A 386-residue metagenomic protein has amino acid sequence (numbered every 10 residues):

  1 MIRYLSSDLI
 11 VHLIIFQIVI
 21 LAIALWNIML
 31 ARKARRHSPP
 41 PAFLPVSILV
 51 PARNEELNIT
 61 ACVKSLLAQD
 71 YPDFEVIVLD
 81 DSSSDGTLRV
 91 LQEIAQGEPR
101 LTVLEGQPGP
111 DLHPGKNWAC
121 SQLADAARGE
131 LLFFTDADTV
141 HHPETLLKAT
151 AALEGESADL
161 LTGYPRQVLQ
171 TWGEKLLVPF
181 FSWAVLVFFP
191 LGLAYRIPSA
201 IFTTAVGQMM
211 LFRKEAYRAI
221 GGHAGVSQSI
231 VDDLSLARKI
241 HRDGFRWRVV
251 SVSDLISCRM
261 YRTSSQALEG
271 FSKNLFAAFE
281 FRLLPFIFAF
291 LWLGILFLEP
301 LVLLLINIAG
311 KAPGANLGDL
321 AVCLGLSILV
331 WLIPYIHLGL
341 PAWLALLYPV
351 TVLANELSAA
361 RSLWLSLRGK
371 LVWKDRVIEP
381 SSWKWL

Functional and structural regions predicted by a protein language model:
M1-A42, V178-P179, L191, N355: N-terminal membrane-anchoring/stem segments of glycan-assembly enzymes
V19-I20, I28-L30, T102-D125, K148 (+4 more regions): Long helical/loop segments within the catalytic core of UDP-sugar-dependent glycosyltransferases, especially the large
L30-R36, E55-A68: Short, well-formed alpha-helical segments that are part of the catalytic scaffolds of diverse glycosyltransferases
L44-S47, E75: Cell-envelope/extracellular polymer assembly enzymes that use nucleotide-activated donors
V63-P110: Acidic donor-binding segment of Leloir-type glycosyltransferases
G86, A137-A152: Acidic donor-binding/catalytic loop of UDP-sugar-dependent glycosyltransferases, especially processive GT2
L153, L160-V185, E215-R218, H223-P285 (+2 more regions): Catalytic donor/gating beta->alpha subdomain of glycosyltransferases that bind UDP-sugars
F286-R368: Membrane-embedded multi-pass helical conduit in multi-pass membrane proteins, especially envelope-biosynthetic
